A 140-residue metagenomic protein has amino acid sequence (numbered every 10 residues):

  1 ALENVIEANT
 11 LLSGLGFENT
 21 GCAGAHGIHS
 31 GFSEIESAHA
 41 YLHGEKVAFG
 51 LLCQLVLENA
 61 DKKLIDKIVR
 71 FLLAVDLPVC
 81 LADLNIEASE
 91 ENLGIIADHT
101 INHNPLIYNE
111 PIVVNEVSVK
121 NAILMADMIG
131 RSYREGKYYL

Functional and structural regions predicted by a protein language model:
A1-A74: Active-site segments that bind and position negatively charged phosphate/pyrophosphate groups
A60-L140: C-terminal charged capping/lid subdomain of soluble metabolic enzymes
